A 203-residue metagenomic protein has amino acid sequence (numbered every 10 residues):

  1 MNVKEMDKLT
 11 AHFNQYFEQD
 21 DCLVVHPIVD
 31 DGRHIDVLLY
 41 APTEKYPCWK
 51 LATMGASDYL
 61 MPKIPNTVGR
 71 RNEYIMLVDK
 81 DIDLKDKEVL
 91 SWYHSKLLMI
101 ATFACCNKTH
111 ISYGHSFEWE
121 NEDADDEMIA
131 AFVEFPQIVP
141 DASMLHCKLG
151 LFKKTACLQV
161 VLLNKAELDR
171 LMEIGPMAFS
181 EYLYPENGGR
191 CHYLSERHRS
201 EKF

Functional and structural regions predicted by a protein language model:
M1-T53, S57-R70, I75-F203: Acidic, proline/glycine-rich low-complexity IDRs
